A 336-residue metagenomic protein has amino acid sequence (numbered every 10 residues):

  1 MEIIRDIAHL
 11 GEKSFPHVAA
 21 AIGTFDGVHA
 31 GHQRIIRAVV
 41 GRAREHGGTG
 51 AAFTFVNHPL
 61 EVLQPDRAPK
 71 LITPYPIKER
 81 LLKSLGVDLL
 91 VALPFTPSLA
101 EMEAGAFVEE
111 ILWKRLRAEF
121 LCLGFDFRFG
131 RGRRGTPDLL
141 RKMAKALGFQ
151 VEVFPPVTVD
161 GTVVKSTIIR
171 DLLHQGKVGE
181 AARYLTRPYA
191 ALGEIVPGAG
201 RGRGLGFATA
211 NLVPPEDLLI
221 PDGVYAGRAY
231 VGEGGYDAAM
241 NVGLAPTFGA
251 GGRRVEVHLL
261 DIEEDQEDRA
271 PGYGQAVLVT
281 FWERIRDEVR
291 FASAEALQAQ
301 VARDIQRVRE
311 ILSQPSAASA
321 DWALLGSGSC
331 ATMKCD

Functional and structural regions predicted by a protein language model:
E2-H9, V91: Short acidic-hydrophobic, aromatic-tinged amphipathic segments that line or gate anion-handling sites
G11-P74: N-terminal catalytic cores of NTP/NDP-binding nucleotidyl/phosphoryl-transfer enzymes
P59-P65, V163-V164, V289-R290: A short acidic, helix-capping loop that chelates divalent metal ions and anchors anionic groups
K70-K78, M102-V108: Glycine-rich, highly charged phosphate/nucleotide-binding loops
L82-K83: ATP-dependent adenylation/nucleotidyltransferase module used to activate substrates
S98-A208, A292-I305, R309-W322, S329 (+1 more regions): Classical nucleotidyltransferase
G198-D336: Phosphate/ribose-recognition catalytic cores of enzymes acting on nucleotide-derived substrates
